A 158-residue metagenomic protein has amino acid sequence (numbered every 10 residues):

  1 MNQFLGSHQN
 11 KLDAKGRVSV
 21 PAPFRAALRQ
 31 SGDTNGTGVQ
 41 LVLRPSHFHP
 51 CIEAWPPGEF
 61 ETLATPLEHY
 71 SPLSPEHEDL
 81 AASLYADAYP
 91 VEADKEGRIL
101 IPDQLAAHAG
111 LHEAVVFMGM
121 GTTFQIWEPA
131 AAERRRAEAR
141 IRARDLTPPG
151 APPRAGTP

Functional and structural regions predicted by a protein language model:
M1-A26: N-terminal leader/capping segments at the start of a protein or of a new domain
F4-G6, R29, Y85, L111: A cross-kingdom feature marking solvent-exposed beta-strand/loop segments within repeated, beta-rich binding/scaffold
G16-V20, A54-W55, G97-I101, L105 (+1 more regions): Short, structured motif recognition centered on aromatic/hydrophobic residues
A22-P72: Acidic (E/D-rich), amphipathic helical modules within compact regulatory domains
Q30-P50, G110-W127, A131: A short beta-strand-loop micro-motif that forms or neighbors metal/cofactor- and ligand-binding patches at active-site
T62-L63, E68-I99, D103-A106: Short, solvent-exposed interaction modules
Q125, P129-P158: Short, Lys/Arg-rich amphipathic alpha-helical interaction segments that bind nucleic acids or acidic protein surfaces
